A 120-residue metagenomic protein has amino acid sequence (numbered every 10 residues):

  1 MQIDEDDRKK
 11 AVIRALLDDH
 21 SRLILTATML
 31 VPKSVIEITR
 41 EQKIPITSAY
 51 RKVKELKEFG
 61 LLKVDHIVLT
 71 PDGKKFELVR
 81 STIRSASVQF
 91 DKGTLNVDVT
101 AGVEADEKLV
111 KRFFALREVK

Functional and structural regions predicted by a protein language model:
M1-E5: Basic, low-complexity segments
D6-D19, S34, D65-F90: Short, cationic-aromatic polyanion-contact patches
D6-K9, T26, E55: Preference for short coil/turn "hinge" residues that link or interrupt alpha-helices
A11-I44: N-terminal helix-turn-helix DNA-binding core of bacterial DNA-binding proteins
I38, A49-F59: Basic amphipathic alpha-helical segments that dock to polyanions
I83-K120: Amphipathic alpha-helical dimerization/coiled-coil segments that flank or bridge DNA-binding/regulatory modules
